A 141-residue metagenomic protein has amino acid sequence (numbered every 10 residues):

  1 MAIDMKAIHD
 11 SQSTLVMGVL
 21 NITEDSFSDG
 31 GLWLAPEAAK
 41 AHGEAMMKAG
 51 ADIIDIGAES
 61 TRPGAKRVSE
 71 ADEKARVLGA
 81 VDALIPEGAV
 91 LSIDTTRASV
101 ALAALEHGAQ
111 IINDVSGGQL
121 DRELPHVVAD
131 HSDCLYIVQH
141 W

Functional and structural regions predicted by a protein language model:
M1-E24: N-terminal amphipathic alpha-helix/helix-capping segment at the start of soluble metabolic enzymes
S11, V16, K66-I93, S99-L102 (+1 more regions): Alpha-helix-loop-beta-strand connector modules within alpha/beta enzyme cores
V16, E24-S26, T61-G64, H107 (+1 more regions): Conserved anion-binding
L20, M46, G50, D94 (+3 more regions): Conserved, mostly hydrophobic/aromatic
I22-A41, K66-R67, S92: Active-site mouth loops of central-metabolism enzymes
S26-S28, D52-G79: Glycine-rich, proline-tolerant flexible connector loops at the mouths of alpha/beta enzymes
P36-A39, G43, K74, V81 (+2 more regions): Generic hydrophobic/aromatic pocket-lining and core-packing "Φ" positions
A41-G57: Catalytic domains of carbohydrate-active enzymes, especially glycoside hydrolases
